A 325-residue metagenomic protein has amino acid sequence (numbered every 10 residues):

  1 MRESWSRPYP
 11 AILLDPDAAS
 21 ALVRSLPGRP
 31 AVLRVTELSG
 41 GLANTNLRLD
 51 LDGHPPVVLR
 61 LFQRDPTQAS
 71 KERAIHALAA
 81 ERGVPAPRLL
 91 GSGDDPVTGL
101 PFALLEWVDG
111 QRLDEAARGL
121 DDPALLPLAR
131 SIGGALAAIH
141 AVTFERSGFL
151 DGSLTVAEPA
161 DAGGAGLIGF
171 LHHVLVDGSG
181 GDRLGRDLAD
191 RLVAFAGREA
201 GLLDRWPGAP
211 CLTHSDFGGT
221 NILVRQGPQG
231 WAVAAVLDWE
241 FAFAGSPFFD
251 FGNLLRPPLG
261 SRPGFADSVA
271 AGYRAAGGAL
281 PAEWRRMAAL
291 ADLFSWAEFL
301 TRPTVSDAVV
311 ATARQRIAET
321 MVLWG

Functional and structural regions predicted by a protein language model:
M1-P10, H76, R112, W324: Phosphate/pyrophosphate-binding loops and the adjoining catalytic core of nucleotide-dependent enzymes
E3-S4, V57, G110-L113, A117-G119 (+2 more regions): Short glycine/proline- and charge-enriched loop/turn segments that cap or connect secondary-structure elements
P10-P30, P96, D109, A124-L125 (+5 more regions): An alpha-helical support segment within catalytic cores of ATP-dependent transferases
R34-G166, H173, D182-R183: ATP-binding pocket architecture of kinase catalytic cores
S39, T45-D50, L59, L89 (+2 more regions): Active-site acidic catalytic loop and adjacent metal/ATP-binding pocket of ATP-dependent phosphoryl transfer enzymes
R60-L61, L90-G91, L150-D151, L212-S215 (+4 more regions): Short beta-strand segments
T67, R130, G169-H173, G208 (+2 more regions): Helix-rich C-terminal or lid/interface subdomains of diverse kinases
H76, D121-D122, Q229-G230, G252-L254 (+1 more regions): Glycine-rich, phosphate-binding/catalytic loops in enzymes
